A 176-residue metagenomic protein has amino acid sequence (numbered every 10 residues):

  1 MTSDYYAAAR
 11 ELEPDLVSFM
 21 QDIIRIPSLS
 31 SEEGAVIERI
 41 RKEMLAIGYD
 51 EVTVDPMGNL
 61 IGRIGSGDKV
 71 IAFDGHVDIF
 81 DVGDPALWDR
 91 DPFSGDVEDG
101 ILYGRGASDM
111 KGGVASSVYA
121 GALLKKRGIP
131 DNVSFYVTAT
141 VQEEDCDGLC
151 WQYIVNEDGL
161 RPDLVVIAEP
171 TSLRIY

Functional and structural regions predicted by a protein language model:
T2-Y103, K126-R127: Acidic/His- and Gly-rich active-site-bordering loop/insert found across diverse amide/peptide-bond hydrolases
V82-A86, A107, G148-C150: Short, conserved acidic/polar surface loops in the N-terminal third of protein domains
D99, Y103-G106, Y136-T138: Short glycine/serine-rich loop segments
M110-Y176: Acidic/histidine-rich catalytic neighborhood of metal-dependent amide-processing enzymes
